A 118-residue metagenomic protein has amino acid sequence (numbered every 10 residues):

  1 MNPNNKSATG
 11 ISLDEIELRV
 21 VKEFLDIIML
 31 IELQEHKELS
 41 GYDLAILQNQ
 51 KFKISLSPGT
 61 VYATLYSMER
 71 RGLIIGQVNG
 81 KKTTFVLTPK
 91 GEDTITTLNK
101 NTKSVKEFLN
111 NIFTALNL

Functional and structural regions predicted by a protein language model:
N2-L18: Short, Lys/Arg-enriched N-terminal segment that forms or immediately precedes the first helix of a structured domain
E17-T60: N-terminal helix-turn-helix DNA-binding core of bacterial DNA-binding proteins
L30-L33, L56, L65, L73 (+1 more regions): Generic leucine side-chain signal with a strong bias for well-ordered alpha-helical environments
V61-A63, S67-M68: Basic amphipathic alpha-helical segments that dock to polyanions
E69-G80, V86: Beta-hairpin "wing" of winged helix-turn-helix
G80-N99: Basic, amphipathic "hinge/linker" alpha-helix immediately C-terminal to the N-terminal HTH DNA-binding motif
T96-L118: Amphipathic alpha-helical dimerization/coiled-coil segments that flank or bridge DNA-binding/regulatory modules
